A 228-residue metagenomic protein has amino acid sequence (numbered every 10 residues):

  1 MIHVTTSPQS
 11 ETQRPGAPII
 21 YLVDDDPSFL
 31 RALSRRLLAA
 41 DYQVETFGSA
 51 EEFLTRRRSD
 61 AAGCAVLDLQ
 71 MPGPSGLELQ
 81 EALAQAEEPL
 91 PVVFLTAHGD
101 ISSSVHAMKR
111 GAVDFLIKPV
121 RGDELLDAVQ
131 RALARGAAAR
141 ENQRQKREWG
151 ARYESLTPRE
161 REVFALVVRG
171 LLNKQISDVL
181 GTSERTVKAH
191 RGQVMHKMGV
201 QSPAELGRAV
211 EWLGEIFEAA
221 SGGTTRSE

Functional and structural regions predicted by a protein language model:
R14-F29, L33-L37, A50, A65-V66 (+1 more regions): Conserved acidic segment of CheY-like receiver
G48-S49, P74-E81: Acidic catalytic/metal-coordinating carboxylates
D68, T96: Active-site residues of response regulator receiver
M71: Receiver (REC) domain active-site loop signature in two-component systems and cognate sites in sensor histidine kinases
D100-S102, L116, V120-V129, Q175 (+1 more regions): C-terminal output helix
L172-E205: Recognition helix of helix-turn-helix DNA-binding domains
G192-E228: Basic, Lys/Arg-enriched C-terminal extension of HTH/homeodomain DNA-binding domains
